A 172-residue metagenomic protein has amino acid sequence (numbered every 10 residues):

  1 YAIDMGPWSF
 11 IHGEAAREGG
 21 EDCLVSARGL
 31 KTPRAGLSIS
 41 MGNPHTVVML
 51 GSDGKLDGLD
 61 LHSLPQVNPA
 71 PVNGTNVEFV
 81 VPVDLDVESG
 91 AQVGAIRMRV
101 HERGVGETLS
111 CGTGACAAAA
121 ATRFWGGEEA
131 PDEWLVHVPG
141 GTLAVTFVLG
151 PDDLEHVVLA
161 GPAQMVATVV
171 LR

Functional and structural regions predicted by a protein language model:
Y1-S110, A119-R172: Active-site proximal loop and beta-alpha junction motif in alpha/beta enzyme cores
